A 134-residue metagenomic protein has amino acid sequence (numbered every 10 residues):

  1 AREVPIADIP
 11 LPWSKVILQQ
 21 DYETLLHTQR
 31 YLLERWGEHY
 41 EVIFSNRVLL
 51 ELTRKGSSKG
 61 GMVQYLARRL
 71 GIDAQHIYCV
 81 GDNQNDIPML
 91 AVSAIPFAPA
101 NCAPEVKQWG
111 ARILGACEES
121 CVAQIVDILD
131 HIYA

Functional and structural regions predicted by a protein language model:
A1-V80, Q84-M89: Conserved acidic, metal-coordinating active-site core of Asp-based, Mg2+-dependent phosphoryl-transfer enzymes
E51-A134: Mg2+-dependent phosphoryl-transfer enzymes with acidic/Ser/Thr/Gly-rich catalytic loops
